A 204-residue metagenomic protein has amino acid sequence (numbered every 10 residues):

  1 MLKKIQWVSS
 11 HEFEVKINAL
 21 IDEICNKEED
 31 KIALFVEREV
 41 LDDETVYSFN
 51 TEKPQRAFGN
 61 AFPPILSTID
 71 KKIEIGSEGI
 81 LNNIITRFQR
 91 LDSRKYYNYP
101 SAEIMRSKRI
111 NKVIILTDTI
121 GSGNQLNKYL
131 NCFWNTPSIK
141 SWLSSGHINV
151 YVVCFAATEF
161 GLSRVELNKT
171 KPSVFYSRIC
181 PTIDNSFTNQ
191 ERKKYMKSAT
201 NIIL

Functional and structural regions predicted by a protein language model:
M1-G79, I84, N131-L204: PRPP-dependent phosphoribosyltransferase catalytic core
N60-N111, G121-N127: Short, glycine/charge-rich flexible loops or terminal/linker lids adjacent to PRPP-binding catalytic cores
I115-L116: Generic enzyme active-site microenvironment
I120-G121, V152: A short glycine-/small-residue-rich loop at the edge of a beta-strand within enzyme catalytic domains
